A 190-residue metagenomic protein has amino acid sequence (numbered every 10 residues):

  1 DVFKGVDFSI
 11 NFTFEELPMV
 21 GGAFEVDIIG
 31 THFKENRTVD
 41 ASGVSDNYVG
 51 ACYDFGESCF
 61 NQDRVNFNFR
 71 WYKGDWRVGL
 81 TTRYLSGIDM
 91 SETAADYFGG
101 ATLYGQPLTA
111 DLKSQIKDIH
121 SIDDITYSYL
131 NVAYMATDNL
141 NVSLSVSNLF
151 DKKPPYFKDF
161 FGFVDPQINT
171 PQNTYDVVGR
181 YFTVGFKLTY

Functional and structural regions predicted by a protein language model:
D1-G22: Long hydrophobic segments that form regular secondary structure
V2-V6, N61-V65, D124-S128, V178-F182: Residues that define the transmembrane beta-barrel architecture of outer-membrane proteins
I10, V26-I28, F69, V78-L80 (+3 more regions): Membrane-embedded beta-strand positions of outer-membrane beta-barrel proteins
E15-V26, T38-D40, N139: Short loop/turn motifs that connect adjacent beta-strands in outer-membrane beta-barrel proteins
L17-P18, D75-G79, D138-V142: Repeated loop/turn-to-beta-strand initiation elements of outer-membrane beta-barrel proteins
K34, T82-T102, A133-Y190: C-terminal beta-signal and adjacent terminal beta-strands/loops of Gram-negative outer-membrane beta-barrel proteins
S42-A51, T102-K113, F163-I168: Flexible, solvent-exposed coil segments and beta strand-coil junctions, predominantly the extracellular/periplasmic
Y48-G56, Y97, S114-I119, Y129 (+1 more regions): Extracellular loop and loop/strand-boundary signature of outer-membrane beta-barrel proteins
